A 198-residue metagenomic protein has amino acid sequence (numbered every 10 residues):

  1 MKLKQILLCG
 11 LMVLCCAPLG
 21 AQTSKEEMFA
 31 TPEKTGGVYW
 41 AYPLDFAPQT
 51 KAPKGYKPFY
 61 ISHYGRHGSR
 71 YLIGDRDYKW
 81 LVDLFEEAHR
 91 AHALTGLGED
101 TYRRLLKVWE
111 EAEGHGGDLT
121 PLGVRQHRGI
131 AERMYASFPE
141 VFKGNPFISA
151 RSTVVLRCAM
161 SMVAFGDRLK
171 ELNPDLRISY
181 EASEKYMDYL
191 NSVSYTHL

Functional and structural regions predicted by a protein language model:
M1-T23: Bacterial Sec-dependent N-terminal signal peptides
T23-G117, G129-I130: N-terminal regions that are enriched for targeting/export leaders and immediately downstream pro/stem segments
K54-P58, K143, C158: Extracellular/periplasmic catalytic domains that process cell-envelope and extracellular macromolecules
S62-G65, I148-T153, S179-A182: Extended hydrophobic secondary-structure segments that form protein cores and membrane-embedded regions
Y71, L84, I130-V141, F165-R168 (+1 more regions): Structured segments of extracytoplasmic/periplasmic soluble domains in secreted or envelope-associated proteins
I73-Y78, S161-G166, D175: Short, solvent-exposed loop/turn and secondary-structure capping segments
E113-S137, A150-V154, F165: Loop-to-helix element that buttresses phosphate recognition and phosphoryl-transfer chemistry
T196-H197: Conserved small/polar residues in nucleotide/adenosyl-binding loops
